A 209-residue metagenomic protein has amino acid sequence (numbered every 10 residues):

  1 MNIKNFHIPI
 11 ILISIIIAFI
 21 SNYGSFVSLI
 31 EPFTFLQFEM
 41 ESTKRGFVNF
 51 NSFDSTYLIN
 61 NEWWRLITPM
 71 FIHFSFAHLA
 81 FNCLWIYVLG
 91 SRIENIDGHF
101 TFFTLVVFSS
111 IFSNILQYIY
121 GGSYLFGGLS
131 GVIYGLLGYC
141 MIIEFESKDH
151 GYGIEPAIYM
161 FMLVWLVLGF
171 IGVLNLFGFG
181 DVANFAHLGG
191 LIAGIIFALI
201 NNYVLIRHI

Functional and structural regions predicted by a protein language model:
M1-I209: A detector for small-residue-rich transmembrane helices and their helix-helix packing motifs
